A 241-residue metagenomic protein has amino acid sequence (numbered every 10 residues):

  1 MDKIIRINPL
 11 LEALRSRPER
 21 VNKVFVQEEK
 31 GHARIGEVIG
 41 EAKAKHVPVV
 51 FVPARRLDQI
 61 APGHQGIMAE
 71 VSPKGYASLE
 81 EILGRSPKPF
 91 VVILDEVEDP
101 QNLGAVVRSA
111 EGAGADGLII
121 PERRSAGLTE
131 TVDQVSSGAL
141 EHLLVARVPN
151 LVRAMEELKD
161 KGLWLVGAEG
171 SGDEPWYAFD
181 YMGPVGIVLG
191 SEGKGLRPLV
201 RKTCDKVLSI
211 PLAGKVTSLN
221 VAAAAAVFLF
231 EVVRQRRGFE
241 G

Functional and structural regions predicted by a protein language model:
M1-G84: N-terminal positively charged helical leader segments and presequences
L11, Q134-S137, P198-G241: Structured adenosyl-cofactor binding patch, chiefly the S-adenosyl-L-methionine
E12-E19, V26, P48, G84-E174: RNA substrate-binding interface of SAM-dependent RNA methyltransferases
E29-K30, A54-R55, R123-S125, E192-K194 (+1 more regions): Short, acidic/turn-prone active-site loops that include or flank metal/cofactor- and phosphate-binding residues
R55-I60, Y76-A77, L151-M155, E174 (+1 more regions): A short acidic, often aromatic-flanked loop/helix-cap motif at beta-alpha or helix-coil junctions that lines enzyme
A61-S72, A139-L140, M182-G190: Short basic, glycine-rich beta-strand/loop surfaces that mediate nucleic-acid
Q101-A105, L196, V221: Short glycine/serine/threonine-rich phosphate/pyrophosphate-binding segments that cradle anionic phosphate groups
V166-N220: Active-site/ligand-binding-proximal alpha/beta "capping" segment
